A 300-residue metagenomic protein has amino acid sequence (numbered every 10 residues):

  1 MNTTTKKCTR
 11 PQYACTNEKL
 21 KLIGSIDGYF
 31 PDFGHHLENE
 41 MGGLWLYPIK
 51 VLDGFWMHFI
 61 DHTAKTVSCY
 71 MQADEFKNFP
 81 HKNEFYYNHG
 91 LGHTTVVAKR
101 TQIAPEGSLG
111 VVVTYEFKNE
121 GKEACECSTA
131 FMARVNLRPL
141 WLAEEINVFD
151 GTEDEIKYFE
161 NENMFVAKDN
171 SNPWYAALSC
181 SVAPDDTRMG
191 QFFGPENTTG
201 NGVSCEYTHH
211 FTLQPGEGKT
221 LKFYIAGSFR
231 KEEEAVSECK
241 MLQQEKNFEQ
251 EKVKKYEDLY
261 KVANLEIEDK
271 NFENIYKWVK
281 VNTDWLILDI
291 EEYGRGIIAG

Functional and structural regions predicted by a protein language model:
M1-N274: Terminal accessory carbohydrate-recognition/targeting modules of carbohydrate-active enzymes
E266-G300: Extended glycan-interaction surfaces of carbohydrate-active proteins
